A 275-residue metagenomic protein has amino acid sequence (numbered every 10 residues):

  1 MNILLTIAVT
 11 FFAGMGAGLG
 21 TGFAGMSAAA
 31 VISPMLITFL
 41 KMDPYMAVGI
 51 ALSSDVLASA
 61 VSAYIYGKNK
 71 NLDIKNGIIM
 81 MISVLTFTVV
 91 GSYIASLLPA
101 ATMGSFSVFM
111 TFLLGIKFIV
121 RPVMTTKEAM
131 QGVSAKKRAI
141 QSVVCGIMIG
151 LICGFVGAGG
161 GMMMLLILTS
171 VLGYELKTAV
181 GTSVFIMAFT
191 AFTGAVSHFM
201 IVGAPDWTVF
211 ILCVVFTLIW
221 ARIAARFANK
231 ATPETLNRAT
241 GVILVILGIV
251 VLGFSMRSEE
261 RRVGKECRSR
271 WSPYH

Functional and structural regions predicted by a protein language model:
M1-L19, S33, I37-F39, P44 (+3 more regions): Juxtamembrane transmembrane-helix boundary motif
M1-T6, T10, S53-Y64, G159-L168: Hydrophobic, membrane-facing alpha-helical anchors
G18, V48-V56, L85, V180-A191 (+1 more regions): Transmembrane helix-bundle signature of multi-pass membrane transporters/permeases
F23-I32, G157-I167: Transmembrane helix boundary and interhelical junction motifs in multipass membrane proteins
M42-I50, K75-N76, G173-V184: Membrane-interface alpha-helices at helix entry/exit sites of multi-pass transporters
S54, T182-F199, T208-A221: A small-residue-rich subset of transmembrane alpha-helices
